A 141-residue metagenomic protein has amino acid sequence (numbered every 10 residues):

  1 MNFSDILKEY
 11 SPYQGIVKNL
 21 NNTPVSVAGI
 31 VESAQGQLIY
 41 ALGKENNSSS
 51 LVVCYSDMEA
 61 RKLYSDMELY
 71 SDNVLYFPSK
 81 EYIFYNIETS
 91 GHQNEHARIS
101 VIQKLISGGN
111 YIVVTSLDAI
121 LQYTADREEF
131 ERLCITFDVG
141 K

Functional and structural regions predicted by a protein language model:
M1-K141: ASCE RecA-like P-loop NTPase motor cores that couple ATP hydrolysis to mechanical translocation on nucleic acids
